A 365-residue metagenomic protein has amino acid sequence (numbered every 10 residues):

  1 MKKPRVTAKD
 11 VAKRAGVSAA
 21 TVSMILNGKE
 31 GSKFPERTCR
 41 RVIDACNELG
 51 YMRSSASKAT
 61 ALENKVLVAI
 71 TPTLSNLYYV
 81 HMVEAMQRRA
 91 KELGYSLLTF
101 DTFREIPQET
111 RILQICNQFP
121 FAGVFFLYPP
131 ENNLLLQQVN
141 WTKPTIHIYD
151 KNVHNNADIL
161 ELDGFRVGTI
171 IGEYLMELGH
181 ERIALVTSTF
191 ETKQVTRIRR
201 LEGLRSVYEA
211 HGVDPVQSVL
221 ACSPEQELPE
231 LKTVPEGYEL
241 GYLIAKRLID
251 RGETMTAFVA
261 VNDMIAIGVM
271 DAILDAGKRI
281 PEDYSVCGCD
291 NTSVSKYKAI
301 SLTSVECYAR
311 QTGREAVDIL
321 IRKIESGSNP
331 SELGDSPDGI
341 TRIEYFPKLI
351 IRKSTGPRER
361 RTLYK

Functional and structural regions predicted by a protein language model:
K2-T7, C46-Y78, L93, Q118: N-terminal helix-turn-helix/winged-helix DNA-binding helices and compositionally similar short basic alpha-helical
V11-K13, V42, Y284, L349: Append "Primarily bacterial transcriptional regulators
A19-M24, T60-L74, Y174, R182-F190: Short beta-strand segments enriched in small/hydrophobic residues
A90-D101, R205-E236: Short beta-strand elements in bilobed, periplasmic/extracellular small-molecule ligand-binding domains
F126-I170, F190, M264, D290-L302: Flexible loop/hinge segments that line or gate small-molecule binding clefts
D158-V186, E202-S206, G237-I249, C307-N329: Hydrophobic alpha-helical segments within soluble ligand-binding/sensing domains
I171-D214, D335-S354: An alpha-beta-alpha
Y242-K365: Flexible loop/turn connectors
